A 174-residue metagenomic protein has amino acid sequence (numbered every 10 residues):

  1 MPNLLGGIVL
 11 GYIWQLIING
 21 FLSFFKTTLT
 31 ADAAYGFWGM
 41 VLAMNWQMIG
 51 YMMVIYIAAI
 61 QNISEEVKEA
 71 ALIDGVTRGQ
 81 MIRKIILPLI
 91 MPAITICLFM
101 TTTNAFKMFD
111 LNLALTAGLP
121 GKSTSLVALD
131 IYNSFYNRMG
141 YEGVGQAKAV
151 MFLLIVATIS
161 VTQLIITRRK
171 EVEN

Functional and structural regions predicted by a protein language model:
M1-N174: A structural signal for multi-pass alpha-helical bundles of membrane permease subunits that mediate small-molecule
